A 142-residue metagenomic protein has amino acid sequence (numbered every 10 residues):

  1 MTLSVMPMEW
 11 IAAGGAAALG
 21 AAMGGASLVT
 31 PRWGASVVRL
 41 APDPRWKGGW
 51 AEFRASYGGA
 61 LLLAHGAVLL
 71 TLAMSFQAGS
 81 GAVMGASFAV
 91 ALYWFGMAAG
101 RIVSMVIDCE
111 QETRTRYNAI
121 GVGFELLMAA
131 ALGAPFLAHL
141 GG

Functional and structural regions predicted by a protein language model:
M1-P7, G141-G142: Short, strongly hydrophobic alpha-helical membrane anchors
W10-V29: N-terminal signal-anchor transmembrane alpha helix
G24-G25, V68-L72, I102, G133: Alpha-helical transmembrane segments of multipass membrane proteins
T30-W50, S104, D108-C109: Cytosolic, membrane-interface loops and tails of multi-pass inner-membrane proteins
A41-A55, R114-I120: Juxtamembrane helix-capping/reentrant segments at transmembrane boundaries
G49-A73, L92-G96: Core segments of alpha-helical transmembrane spans in multipass integral membrane proteins
T71-C109, T113-A119, G142: Transmembrane helix-loop-helix
L132-G142: Juxtamembrane boundary at the C-terminal end of a transmembrane helix
